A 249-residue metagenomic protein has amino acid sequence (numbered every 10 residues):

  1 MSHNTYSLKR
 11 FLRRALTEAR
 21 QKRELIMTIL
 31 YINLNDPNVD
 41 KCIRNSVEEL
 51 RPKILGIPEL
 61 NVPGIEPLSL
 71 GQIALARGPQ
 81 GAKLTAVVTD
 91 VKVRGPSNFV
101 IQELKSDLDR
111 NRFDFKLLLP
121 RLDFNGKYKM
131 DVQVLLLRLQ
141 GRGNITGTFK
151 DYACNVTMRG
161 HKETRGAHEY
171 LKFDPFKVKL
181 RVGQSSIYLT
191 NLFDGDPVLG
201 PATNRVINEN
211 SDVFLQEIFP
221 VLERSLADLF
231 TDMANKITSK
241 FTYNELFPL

Functional and structural regions predicted by a protein language model:
M1, K9-T28: Cleavable N-terminal signal peptides of Sec/SRP-targeted secreted and luminal proteins
S2, N33, P37, R205: Charge-dense, low-complexity intrinsically disordered segments
S2-N4, R20, F230-L249: C-terminal helix/juxtamembrane-tail motif
T5-Y6, A153, T157, F193: Intrinsic disorder/low-complexity detector
S7, N38-C42, S46, V198 (+1 more regions): Exposed alpha-helical structural elements
R20-Q184: Hydrophobic-cavity lipid-handling domains and compact docking modules
S46-I54, P58, I207-S211, L215 (+1 more regions): Sec/Tat-exported extracytoplasmic proteins
L171-E223: Extended amphipathic ligand-handling, pore-lining, and cofactor/metal-binding catalytic surfaces
